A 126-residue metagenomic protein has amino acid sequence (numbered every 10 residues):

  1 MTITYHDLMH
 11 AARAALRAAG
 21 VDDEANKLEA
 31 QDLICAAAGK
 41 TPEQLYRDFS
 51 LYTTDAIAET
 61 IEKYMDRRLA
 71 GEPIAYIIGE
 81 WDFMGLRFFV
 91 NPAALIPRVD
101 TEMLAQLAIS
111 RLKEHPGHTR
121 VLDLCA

Functional and structural regions predicted by a protein language model:
M1-A38, E43-Q44, S50-T53: Non-catalytic accessory regions of SAM-dependent methyltransferases
M1-I3, E59, H118: Intrinsically disordered/low-complexity terminal segments and short unstructured peptides
I34-R111: Conserved AdoMet
R111-G117: Glycine-rich phosphate-binding loop signature in dinucleotide/nucleotide-binding domains
G117-C125: Conserved class I S-adenosyl-L-methionine
